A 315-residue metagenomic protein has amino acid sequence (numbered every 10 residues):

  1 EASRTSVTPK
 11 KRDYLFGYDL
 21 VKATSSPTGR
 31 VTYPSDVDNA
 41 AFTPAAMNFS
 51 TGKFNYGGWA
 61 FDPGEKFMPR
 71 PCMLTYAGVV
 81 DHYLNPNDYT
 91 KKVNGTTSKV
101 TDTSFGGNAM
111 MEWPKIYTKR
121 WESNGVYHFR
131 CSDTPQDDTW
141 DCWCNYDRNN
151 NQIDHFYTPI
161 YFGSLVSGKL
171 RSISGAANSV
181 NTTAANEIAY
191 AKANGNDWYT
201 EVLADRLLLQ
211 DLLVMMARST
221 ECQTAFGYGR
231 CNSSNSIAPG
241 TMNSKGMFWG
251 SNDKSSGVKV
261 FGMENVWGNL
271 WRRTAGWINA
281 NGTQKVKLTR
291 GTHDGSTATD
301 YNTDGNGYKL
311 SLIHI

Functional and structural regions predicted by a protein language model:
E1-K11, Q152: Surface-exposed receptor/substrate recognition regions of extracellular proteins
V7-E112, T118-R120: GGW-centered surface loops in extracellular recognition modules
P27-T43, S123-Q136, S167-T182: Short, polar loop/linker segments at the starts of domains and inter-domain junctions
D36, P44-M47, W59, M73 (+5 more regions): Carbohydrate-recognition beta-sandwich/jelly-roll modules in extracellular/periplasmic carbohydrate-active proteins
V100-G107, T134-V266, L270: Short aromatic-cysteine micro-motif
I116-T118, G163-S164, W277-I278: Acidic glycine-/aspartate-rich tracts in secreted/extracellular proteins
G163-A184, Q284-G307: A solvent-exposed, charged loop/short amphipathic helix patch at secondary-structure junctions
I313-I315: Conserved small/polar residues in nucleotide/adenosyl-binding loops
